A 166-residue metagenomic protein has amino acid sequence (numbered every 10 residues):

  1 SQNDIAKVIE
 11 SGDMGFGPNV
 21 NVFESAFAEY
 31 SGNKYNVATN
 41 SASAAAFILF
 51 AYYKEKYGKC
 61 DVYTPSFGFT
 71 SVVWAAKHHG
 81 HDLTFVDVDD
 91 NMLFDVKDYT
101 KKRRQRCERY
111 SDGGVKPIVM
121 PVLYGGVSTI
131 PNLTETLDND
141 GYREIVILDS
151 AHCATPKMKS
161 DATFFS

Functional and structural regions predicted by a protein language model:
S1-D13, P18: N-terminal "arm"/small-domain region of PLP-dependent enzymes with the aminotransferase-like
I9, F27-A28, A76, L137-G141: A generic structural signal for well-ordered alpha-helical segments
D13, P18-D61, A75-H79, F85 (+1 more regions): Phosphate-binding glycine-rich loop
S66, T84-D89: Short beta->alpha connector loops at strand-helix junctions that form conserved, small/polar/Pro-enriched
F67-V73: Conserved coil-to-alpha-helix start sites within the AMP-binding
H81-D82, E144: Short glycine/serine/threonine/alanine-rich loop segments
N91-F165: Active-site phosphate-binding strand-loop segment of PLP-dependent enzymes
